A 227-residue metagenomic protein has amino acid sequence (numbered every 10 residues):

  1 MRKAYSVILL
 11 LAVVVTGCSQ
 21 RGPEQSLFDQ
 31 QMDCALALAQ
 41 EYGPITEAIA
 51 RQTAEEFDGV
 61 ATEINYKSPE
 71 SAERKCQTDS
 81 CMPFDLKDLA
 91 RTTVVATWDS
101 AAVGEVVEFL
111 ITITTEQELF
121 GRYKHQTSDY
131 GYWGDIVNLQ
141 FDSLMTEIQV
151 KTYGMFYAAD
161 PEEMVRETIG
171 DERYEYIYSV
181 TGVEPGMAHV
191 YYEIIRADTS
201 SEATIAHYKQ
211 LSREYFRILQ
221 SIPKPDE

Functional and structural regions predicted by a protein language model:
R2-L9: Sec-dependent signal peptide recognition, specifically the positively charged N-region followed immediately by
V15-G17: C-terminal motif of bacterial Sec signal peptides marking the signal peptidase cleavage site
G22-A54, A61, V103-F120, Y130-E227: An acidic, glycine-/histidine-flanked metal-binding catalytic module
A61-Q77: Feature for intrinsically disordered/low-complexity regulatory segments and propeptides
R74-K87: Short, flexible, solvent-exposed loop/turn segments with mixed acidic/basic and small polar residues
L86-V95: Amphipathic interfacial helices
T97-A102: Helix N-cap motif at beta-to-alpha junctions
